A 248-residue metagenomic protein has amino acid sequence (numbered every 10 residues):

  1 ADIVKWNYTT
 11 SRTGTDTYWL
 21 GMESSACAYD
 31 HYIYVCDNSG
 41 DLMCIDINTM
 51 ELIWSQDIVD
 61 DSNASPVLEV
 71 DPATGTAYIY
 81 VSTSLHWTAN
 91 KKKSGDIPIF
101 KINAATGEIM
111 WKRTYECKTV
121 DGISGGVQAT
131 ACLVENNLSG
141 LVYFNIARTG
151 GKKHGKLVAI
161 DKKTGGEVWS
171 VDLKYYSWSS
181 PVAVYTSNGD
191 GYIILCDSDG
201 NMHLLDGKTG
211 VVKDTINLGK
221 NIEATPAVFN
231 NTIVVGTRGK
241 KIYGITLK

Functional and structural regions predicted by a protein language model:
A1, D46-M50, N103-T106, D161-T164 (+2 more regions): Short loop/turn segments that connect beta-strands within beta-propeller blades
D2-Y29, W54-A73, S82-W87, K93-D96 (+4 more regions): Extracytoplasmic beta-rich repeat domains
L20, S39, S94-D96, K153-H154 (+2 more regions): A detector of repeated loop/turn-to-beta-strand junctions in beta-rich toroidal repeat architectures
A28-Y29, S39, T74, L85 (+7 more regions): Acidic/polar residues in short coil/turn loops that connect beta-strands within repeat-based beta-sheet scaffolds
Y32-V35, Y78-S82, L141-N145, D190-L195 (+2 more regions): Conserved beta-propeller blade signature
D41, S84-N90, R148-K152, G200-N201 (+1 more regions): Short glycine/acidic-enriched loop and turn motifs that connect beta-strands
L218-K248: Blade-level signature of beta-propeller repeat domains, shared across WD40, Kelch, NHL, RCC1 and BNR/Asp-box propellers
